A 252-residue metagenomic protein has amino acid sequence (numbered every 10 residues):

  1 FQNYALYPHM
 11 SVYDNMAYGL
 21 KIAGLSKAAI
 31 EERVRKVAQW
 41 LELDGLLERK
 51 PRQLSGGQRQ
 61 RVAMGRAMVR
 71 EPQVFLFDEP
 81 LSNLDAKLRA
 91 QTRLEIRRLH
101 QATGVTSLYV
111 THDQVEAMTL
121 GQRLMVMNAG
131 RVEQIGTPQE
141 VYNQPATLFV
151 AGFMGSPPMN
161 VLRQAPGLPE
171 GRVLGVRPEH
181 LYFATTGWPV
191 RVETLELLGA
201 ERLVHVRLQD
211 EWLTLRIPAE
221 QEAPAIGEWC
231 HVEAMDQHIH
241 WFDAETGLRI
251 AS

Functional and structural regions predicted by a protein language model:
F1-A146: ABC ATPase nucleotide-binding domains
N3-Y4, L46, L81, A117 (+5 more regions): Generic structural signal for conserved hydrophobic packing positions in ordered secondary structure
V115, Q139, L148, N160 (+2 more regions): Glycine-centered loop/turn positions within well-structured domains that cap or flank conserved ligand/cofactor-binding
M127, F153-G155, R163, V173-R177: Short, conserved beta-strand edge motifs with alternating hydrophobic and charged residues
T137, F149, R191-E193: Residues located in well-ordered beta-strands
N143-P166, M235: C-terminal boundary and immediately downstream tail of ABC-type ATPase nucleotide-binding domains
P157, L168-S252: Non-catalytic connector elements of ABC transporters
